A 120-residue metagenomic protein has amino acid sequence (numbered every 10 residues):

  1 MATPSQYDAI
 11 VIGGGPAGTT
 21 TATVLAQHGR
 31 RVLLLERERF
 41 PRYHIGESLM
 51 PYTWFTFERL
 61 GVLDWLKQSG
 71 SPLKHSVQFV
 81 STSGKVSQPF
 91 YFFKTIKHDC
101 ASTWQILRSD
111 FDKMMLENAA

Functional and structural regions predicted by a protein language model:
A2-A17, L33: Beta1/beta-strand and adjacent pyrophosphate-binding region of the FAD-binding site in flavoprotein oxidoreductases
Q6, S81-A120: Conserved N-terminal helical subregion
I10, A26-I45: Glycine-rich FAD pyrophosphate-binding loop
G14, G46, R108: Charged, low-complexity surface patches
A17, T21-A22, A26, A119: Small-residue (primarily alanine) positions within well-ordered alpha-helices, especially packing/interaction faces
R42-G84: N-terminal FAD cofactor-binding segment of flavoenzymes
